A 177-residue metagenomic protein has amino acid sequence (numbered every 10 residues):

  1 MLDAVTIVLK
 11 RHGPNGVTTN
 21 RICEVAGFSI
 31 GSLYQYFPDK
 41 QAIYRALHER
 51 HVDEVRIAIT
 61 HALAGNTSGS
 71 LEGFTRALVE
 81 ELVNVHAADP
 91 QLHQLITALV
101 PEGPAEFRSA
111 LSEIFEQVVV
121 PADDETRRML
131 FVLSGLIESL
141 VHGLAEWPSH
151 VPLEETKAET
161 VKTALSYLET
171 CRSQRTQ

Functional and structural regions predicted by a protein language model:
M1-V5, I22, L47-A58: Generic hydrophobic, amphipathic alpha-helix propensity
A4, V8-A42: Helix-turn-helix
N15-G16, F37, Y44-H51, A58-I59 (+2 more regions): Alpha-helical DNA-contacting segments of helix-turn-helix folds
A46, I59-A88: Hydrophobic alpha-helical connector segments
D53-I57, G73-E80, T97-P121, R127-F131 (+2 more regions): Amphipathic alpha-helical packing segments from all-alpha helical-bundle domains
I59-N66, H93-V100, V141-P148: Secondary-structure edge/capping motif, primarily at the C-terminal ends of alpha-helices and the immediately following
H93-T97, D123, T176-Q177: Short, hydrophobic secondary-structure boundary micro-motifs
S112-V120, L130, S139-Q177: C-terminal peripheral helix-coil segments that are non-catalytic and often amphipathic
